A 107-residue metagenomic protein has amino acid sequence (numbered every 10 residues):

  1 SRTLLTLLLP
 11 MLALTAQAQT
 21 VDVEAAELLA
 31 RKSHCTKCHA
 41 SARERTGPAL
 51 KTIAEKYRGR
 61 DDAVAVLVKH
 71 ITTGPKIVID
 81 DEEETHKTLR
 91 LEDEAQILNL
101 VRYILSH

Functional and structural regions predicted by a protein language model:
S1-T3: Positively charged n-region of N-terminal signal peptides that target proteins for export
L5-A13: Bacterial N-terminal signal peptides
A13-A30, K56-R58: Electrostatic cytochrome c docking/interface patches
K32-S41, L100: The canonical Cys-X-X-Cys-His
H39, T72, I104-L105: Protein kinase-like catalytic domain
T46-E55, H70-V101: Axial heme c-ligation environment in periplasmic c-type cytochrome domains
K56-V68: Short microdomains enriched in Cys/His and/or Lys/Arg
